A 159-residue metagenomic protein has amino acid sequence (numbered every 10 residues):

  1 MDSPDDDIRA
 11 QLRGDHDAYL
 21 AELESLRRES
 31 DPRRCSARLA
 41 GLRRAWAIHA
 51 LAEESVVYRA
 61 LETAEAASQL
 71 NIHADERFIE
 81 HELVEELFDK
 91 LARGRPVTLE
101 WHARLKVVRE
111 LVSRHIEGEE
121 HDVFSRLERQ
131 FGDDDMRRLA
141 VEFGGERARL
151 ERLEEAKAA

Functional and structural regions predicted by a protein language model:
M1-A159: Small-residue-biased structural context
